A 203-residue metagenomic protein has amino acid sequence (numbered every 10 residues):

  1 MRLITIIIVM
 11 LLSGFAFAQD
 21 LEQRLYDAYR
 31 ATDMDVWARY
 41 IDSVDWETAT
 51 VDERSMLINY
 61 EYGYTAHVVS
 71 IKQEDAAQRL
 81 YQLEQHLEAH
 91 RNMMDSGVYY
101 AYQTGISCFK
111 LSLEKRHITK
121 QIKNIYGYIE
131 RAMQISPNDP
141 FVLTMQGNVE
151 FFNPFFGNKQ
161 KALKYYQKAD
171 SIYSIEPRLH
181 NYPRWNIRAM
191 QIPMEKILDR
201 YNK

Functional and structural regions predicted by a protein language model:
L3-G14: Sec-dependent N-terminal signal peptides
A16-A18: Boundary at the C-terminal end of the N-terminal hydrophobic targeting segment
D20-R24, T48-S70, M93-L113, N138-N153 (+1 more regions): Amphipathic alpha-helical repeat scaffolds of TPR domains
D27-T32, T65-R79, C108-I122, N153-A162 (+1 more regions): Short coil/turn connectors between adjacent alpha-helices in alpha-solenoid helical repeat scaffolds
I41, L80, E84-L87, I129 (+1 more regions): Hydrophobic/aromatic packing residues within the alpha-helices of TPR/SEL1-like helical repeat arrays
V44-T48, L87-M94, I129, S136 (+1 more regions): Alpha-helical junction/boundary sensor with strong preference for TPR arrays
I118-A132, P137-T144, N148, F152-Q160: Outer-membrane beta-barrel transmembrane domain signature
N124-G127, N158-P177: TPR/TPR-like (Sel1-like) alpha-helical repeat modules
